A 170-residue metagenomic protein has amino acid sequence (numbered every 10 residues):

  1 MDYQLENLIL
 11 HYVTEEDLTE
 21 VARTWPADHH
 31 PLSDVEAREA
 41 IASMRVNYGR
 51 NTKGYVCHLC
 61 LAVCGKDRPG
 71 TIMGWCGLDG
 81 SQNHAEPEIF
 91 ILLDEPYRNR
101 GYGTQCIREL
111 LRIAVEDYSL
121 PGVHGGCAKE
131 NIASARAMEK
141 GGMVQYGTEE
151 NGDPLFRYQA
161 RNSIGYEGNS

Functional and structural regions predicted by a protein language model:
M1-P96, R112-I113, D117, V123 (+1 more regions): GNAT-family acyltransferases
E86, G103, C127: Charged, low-complexity surface patches
L93, A128-K129: Short amphipathic helical patch at the helix-1/turn junction of helix-turn-helix
N99-I113, I132-G141: Conserved acetyl-CoA-binding loop-helix of GNAT-fold acetyltransferases
